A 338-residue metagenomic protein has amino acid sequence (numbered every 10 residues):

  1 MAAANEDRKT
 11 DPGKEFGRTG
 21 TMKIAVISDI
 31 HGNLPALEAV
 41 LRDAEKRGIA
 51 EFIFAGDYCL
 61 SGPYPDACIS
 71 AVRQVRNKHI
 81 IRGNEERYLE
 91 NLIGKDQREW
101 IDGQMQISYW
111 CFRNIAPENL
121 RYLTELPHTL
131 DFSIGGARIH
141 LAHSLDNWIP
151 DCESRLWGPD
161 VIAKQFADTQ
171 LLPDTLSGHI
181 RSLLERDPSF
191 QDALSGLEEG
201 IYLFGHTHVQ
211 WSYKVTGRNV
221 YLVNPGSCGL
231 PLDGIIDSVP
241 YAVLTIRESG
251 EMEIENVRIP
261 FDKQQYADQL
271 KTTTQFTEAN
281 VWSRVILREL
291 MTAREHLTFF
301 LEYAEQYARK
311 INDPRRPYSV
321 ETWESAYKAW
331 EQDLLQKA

Functional and structural regions predicted by a protein language model:
D11-V75: N-terminal active-site segment of His-dependent metallophosphoesterases
G20-I24, F132-H140, T216-Y221, M252-E253: Beta-strand-turn-beta hairpins that frame and shape the catalytic cleft of phosphate-ester-processing enzymes
I27-S28, F52-D57, S61, H79-N84 (+3 more regions): Active-site neighborhood of phospho(di)ester-bond hydrolases with catalytic His/Asp-centered motifs
H31-A36, L60-P63, E85-E90, N147-I149 (+2 more regions): Active-site environment of divalent metal-dependent phosphoester hydrolases
A44-I49, I134, G196-E198: Glycine-rich phosphate-binding loop signature in dinucleotide/nucleotide-binding domains
V75-F132, R138-I139, L156-A193: Active-site neighborhood of divalent metal-dependent phosphoester bond hydrolases
L176-T245: A contiguous binding-surface segment within folded domains or other stable secondary-structure elements
T216-A338: Acidic, His/Gly-rich catalytic cores of divalent-metal-dependent hydrolytic chemistry
